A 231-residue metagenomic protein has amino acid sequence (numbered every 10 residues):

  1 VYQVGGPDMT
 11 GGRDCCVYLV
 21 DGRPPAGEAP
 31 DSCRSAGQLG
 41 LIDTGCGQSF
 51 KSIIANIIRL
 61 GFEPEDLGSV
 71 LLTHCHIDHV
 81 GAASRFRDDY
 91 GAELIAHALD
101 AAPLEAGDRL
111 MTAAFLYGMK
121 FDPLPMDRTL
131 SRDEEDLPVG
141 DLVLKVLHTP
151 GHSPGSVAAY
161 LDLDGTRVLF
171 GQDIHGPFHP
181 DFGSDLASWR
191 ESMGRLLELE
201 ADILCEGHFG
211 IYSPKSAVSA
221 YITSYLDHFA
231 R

Functional and structural regions predicted by a protein language model:
V1-L60, A158-D173: Conserved beta-strand hairpin/beta-sheet module of binuclear metal-dependent hydrolase folds, prominently
V1-Q3, D141-K145: Short, hydrophobic/aromatic-rich segments at coil-to-beta transitions
M9, L99-A102, I174-G176: Short, acidic/turn-prone active-site loops that include or flank metal/cofactor- and phosphate-binding residues
R13, C46-K51, I58-E135: Active-site HxH/HxHxD metal-binding segment of metal-dependent hydrolases
C16, S52, A82, D185 (+1 more regions): Residues at alpha-helix caps and immediate loop-helix transition turns in enzyme cores, especially N- and C-cap
V20, E134-G140: Short acidic-hydrophobic surface loop/beta-edge motif
L41, C46-Q48, L110, D136 (+1 more regions): Metallo-beta-lactamase
